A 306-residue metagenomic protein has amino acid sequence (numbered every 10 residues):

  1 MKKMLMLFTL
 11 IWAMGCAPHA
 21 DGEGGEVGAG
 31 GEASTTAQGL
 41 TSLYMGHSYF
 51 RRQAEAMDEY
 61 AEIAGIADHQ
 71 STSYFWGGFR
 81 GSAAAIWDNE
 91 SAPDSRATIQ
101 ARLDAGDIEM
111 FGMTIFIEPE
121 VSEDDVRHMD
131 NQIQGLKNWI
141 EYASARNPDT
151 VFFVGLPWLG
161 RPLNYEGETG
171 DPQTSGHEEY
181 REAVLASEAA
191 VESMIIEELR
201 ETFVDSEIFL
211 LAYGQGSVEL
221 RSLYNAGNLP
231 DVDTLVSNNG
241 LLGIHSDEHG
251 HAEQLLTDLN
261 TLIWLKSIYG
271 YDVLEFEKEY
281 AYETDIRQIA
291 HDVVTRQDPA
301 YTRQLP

Functional and structural regions predicted by a protein language model:
L5-A13: Bacterial N-terminal signal peptides
C16-S34: Ser/Thr-rich, Pro/Gly/Ala-heavy low-complexity intrinsically disordered linkers and tails of secreted extracellular
G30-G65, K278-A281, P299-L305: N-terminal module-boundary/linker segments of secreted carbohydrate-active enzymes
T41, M45, Y49-Y142: Conserved SGNH/GDSL esterase-like catalytic core that processes O-acyl groups on lipids and polysaccharides
E59-A64, R102, Y142-R146, M194-T202 (+3 more regions): Structured segments of extracytoplasmic/periplasmic soluble domains in secreted or envelope-associated proteins
Q100-Q254: Alpha-helical cap/lid subdomain in secreted, periplasmic, or secretory-pathway luminal O-acyl-processing enzymes
A226-P306: Conserved catalytic region of serine esterases and O-acyltransferases that act on ester linkages in lipids
